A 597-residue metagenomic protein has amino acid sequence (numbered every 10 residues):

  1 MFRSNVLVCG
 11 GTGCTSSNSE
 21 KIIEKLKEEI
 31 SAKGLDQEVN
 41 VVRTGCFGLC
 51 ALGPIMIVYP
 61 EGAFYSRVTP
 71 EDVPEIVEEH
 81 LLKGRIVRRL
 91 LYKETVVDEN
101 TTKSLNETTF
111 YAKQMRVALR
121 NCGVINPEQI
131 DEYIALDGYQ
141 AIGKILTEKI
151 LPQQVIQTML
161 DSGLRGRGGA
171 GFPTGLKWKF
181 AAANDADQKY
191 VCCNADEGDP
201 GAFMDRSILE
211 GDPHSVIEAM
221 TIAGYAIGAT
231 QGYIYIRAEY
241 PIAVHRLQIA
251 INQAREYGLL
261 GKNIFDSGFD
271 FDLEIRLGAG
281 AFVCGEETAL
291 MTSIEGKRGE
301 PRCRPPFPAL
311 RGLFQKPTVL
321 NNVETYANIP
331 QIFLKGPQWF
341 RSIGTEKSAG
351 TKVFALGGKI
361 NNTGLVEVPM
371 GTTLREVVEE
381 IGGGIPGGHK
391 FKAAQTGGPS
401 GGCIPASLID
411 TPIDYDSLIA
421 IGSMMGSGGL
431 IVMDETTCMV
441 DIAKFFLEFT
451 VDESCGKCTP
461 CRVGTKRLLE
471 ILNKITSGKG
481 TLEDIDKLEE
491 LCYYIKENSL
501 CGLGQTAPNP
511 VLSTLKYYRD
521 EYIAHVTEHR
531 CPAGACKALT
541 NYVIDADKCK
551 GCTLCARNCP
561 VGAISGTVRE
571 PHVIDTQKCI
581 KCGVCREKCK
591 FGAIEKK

Functional and structural regions predicted by a protein language model:
F2-N5, S19-R43, P60-R89, Q140-M159 (+8 more regions): Ferredoxin-type iron-sulfur electron-transfer modules in oxidoreductases and energy-metabolism complexes
C14, G138, M159-A181, G280-T292 (+3 more regions): Conserved phosphate/anionic-ligand binding catalytic regions in large, soluble enzymes, centered on
L52-M56, P460-K466, L554-V573, V584-K597: Iron-sulfur cluster-binding cysteine motifs and their immediate structural context in ferredoxin-like electron-transfer
L91-D161, Q315, N321-G336: Flexible inter-domain linker/hinge segments
I145-D185, R341-S342, K347, A355 (+4 more regions): Accessory "access/gating" subregions that flank catalytic or transport cores
A219-T221, G371-P386: Short amphipathic, charge-patterned alpha-helical segments
V244-M370, G382: Hydrophobic alpha-helical positions that pack around
G350-N362, V368, L374, P532-T576 (+2 more regions): C-terminal accessory/binding modules appended to enzymatic or scaffolding proteins
